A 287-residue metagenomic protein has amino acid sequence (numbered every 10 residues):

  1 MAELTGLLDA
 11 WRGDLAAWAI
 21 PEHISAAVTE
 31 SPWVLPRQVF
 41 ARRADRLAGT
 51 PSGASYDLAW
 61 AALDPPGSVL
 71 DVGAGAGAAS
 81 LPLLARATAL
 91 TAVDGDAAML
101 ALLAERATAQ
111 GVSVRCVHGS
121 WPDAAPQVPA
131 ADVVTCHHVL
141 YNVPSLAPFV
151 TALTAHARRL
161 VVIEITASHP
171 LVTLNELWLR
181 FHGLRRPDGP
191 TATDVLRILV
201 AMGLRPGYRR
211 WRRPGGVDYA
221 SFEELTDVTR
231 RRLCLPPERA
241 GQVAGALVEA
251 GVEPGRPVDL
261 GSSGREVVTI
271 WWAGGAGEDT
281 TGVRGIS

Functional and structural regions predicted by a protein language model:
M1-D64: Conserved class I S-adenosyl-L-methionine
G67-G75: Conserved class I S-adenosyl-L-methionine
A76-D123: Class I SAM-dependent methyltransferase SAM/SAH-binding core
V133-S145: A short SAM/SAH-binding and catalytic strip from SAM-dependent methyltransferases
A147-V162: A short glycine-rich, Lys/Arg-flanked "PGG" loop and its adjoining helix->strand segment in the class I
V162-P187: Conserved class I S-adenosyl-L-methionine
D188-G203: Short alpha-helix
R205-S287: Conserved Class I S-adenosyl-L-methionine
